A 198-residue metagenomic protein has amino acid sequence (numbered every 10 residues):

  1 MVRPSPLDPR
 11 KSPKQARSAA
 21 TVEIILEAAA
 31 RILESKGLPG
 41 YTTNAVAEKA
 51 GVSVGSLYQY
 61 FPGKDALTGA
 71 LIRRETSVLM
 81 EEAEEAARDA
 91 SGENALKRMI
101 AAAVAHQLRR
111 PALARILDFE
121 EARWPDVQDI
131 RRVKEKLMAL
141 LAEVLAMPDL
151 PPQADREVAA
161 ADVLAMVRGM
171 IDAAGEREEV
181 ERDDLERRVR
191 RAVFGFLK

Functional and structural regions predicted by a protein language model:
M1-A20: N-terminal intrinsically disordered/low-complexity leader segments
A20, I24, A28, I32-A66: Helix-turn-helix
I25-L33, E75, L79, A103 (+2 more regions): Short hydrophobic clusters on alpha-helical segments that form packing/core surfaces in small helical domains
T68-E75, L117, V133: Alpha-helical DNA-contacting segments of helix-turn-helix folds
L71-R98: Amphipathic alpha-helical linker/stalk segments
S77-M80, K97-A101, A105-R109, W124-L150 (+3 more regions): Amphipathic alpha-helical packing segments from all-alpha helical-bundle domains
E84-A86, L117-W124: Short linear capping/connector segments at secondary-structure termini
E143-M147, L164-R182, F194-K198: Amphipathic C-terminal alpha-helical segment
